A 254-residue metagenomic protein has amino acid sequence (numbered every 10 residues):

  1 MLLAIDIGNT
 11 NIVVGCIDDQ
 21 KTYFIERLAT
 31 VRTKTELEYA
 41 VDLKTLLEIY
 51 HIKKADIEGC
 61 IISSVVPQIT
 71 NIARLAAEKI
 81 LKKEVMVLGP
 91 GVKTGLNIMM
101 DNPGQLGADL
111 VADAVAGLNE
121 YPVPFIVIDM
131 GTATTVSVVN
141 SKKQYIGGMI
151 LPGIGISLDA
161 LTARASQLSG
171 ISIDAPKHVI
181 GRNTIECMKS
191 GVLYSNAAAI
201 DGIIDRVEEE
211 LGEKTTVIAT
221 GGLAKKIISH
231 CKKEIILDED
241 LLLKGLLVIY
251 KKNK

Functional and structural regions predicted by a protein language model:
M1-I25, G117, V123-Y145, L161 (+1 more regions): Gly/Thr-rich phosphate-binding beta-strand-loop-beta motif of the actin/hexokinase/Hsp70
M1-L88, V92: N-terminal glycine/serine-rich phosphate-binding loop of ATP-dependent small-molecule kinases, especially carbohydrate
V31-E38, L106-A108, D113, L118-P122 (+4 more regions): Glycine-rich phosphate-binding loop plus the immediately following alpha-helix
T33-K34, V92-G95, L241-G245: A short acidic, often aromatic-flanked loop/helix-cap motif at beta-alpha or helix-coil junctions that lines enzyme
Y50-A55, E120-P122, E210-E213: Glycine-rich phosphate-binding loop signature in dinucleotide/nucleotide-binding domains
I52-Q105, K142-M149, G153-I154, R182-L193 (+3 more regions): Short beta-strand-loop/turn "lid" adjacent to the catalytic site in phosphate-handling enzymes
V111, S166, K225, I235-K254: Glycine-rich phosphate-binding/hydrolytic loop that grips phosphoryl groups
N196-E210: A short, acidic, amphipathic alpha-helical segment used as a generic capping/interface helix at domain edges
